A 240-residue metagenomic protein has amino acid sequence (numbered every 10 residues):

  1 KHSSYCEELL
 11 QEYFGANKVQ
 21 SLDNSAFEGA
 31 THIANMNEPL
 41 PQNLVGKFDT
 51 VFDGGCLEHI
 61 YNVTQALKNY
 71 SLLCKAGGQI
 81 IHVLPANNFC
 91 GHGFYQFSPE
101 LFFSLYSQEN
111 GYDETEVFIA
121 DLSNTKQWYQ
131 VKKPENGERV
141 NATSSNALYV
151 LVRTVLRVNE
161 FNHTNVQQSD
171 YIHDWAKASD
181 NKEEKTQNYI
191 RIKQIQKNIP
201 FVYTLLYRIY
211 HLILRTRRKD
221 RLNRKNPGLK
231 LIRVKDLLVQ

Functional and structural regions predicted by a protein language model:
K1-C90: Conserved SAM-binding loop
H2, E12-F14, Y61-Q196, V202-T204 (+1 more regions): S-adenosyl-L-methionine-dependent methyltransferase catalytic module, highlighting the catalytic core
